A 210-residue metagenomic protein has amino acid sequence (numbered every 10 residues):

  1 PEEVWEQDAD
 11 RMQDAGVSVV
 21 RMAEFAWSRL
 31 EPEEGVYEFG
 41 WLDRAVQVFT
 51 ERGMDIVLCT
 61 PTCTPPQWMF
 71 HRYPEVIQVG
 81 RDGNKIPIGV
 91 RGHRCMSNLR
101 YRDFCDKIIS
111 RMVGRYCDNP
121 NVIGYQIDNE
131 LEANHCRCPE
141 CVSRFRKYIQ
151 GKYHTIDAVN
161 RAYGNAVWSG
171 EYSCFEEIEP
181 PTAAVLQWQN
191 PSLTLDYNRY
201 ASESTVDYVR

Functional and structural regions predicted by a protein language model:
P1-V4: Boundary/entry segment of secreted carbohydrate-active catalytic domains
E6-I86, I109-V113, R210: Aromatic-lined substrate-binding rim segments of carbohydrate-active enzymes
I86-R210: Polysaccharide-binding and catalytic clefts of secreted carbohydrate-active enzymes
